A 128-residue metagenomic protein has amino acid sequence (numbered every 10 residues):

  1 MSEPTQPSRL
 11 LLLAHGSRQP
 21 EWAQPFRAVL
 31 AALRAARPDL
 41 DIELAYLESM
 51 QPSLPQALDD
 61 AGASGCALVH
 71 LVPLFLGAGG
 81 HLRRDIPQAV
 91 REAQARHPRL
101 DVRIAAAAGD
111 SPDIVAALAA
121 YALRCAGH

Functional and structural regions predicted by a protein language model:
M1-H128: Active-site-proximal alpha-helix that buttresses catalytic centers in soluble enzyme cores
